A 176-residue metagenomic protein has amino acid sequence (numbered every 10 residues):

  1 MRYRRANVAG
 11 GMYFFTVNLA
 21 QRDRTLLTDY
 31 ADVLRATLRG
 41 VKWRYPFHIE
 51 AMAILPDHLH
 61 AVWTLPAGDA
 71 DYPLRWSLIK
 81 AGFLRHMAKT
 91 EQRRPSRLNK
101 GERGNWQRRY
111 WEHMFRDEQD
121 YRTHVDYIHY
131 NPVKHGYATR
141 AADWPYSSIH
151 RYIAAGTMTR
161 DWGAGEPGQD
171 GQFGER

Functional and structural regions predicted by a protein language model:
M1-R176: Short catalytic/metal-binding and nucleic-acid-binding patches
